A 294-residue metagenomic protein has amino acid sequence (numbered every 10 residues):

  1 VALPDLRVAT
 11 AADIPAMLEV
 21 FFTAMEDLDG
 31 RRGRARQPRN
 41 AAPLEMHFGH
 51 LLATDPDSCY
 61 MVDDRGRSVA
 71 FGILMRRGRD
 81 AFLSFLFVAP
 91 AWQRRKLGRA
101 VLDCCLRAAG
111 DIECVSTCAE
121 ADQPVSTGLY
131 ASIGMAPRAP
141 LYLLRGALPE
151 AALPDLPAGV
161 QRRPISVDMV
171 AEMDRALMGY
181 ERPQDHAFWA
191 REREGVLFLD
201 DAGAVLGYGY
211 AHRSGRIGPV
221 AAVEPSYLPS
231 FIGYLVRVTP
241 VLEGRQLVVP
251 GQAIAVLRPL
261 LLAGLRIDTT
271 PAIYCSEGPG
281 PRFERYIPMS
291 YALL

Functional and structural regions predicted by a protein language model:
A11-G33, A151-P154, I165-A176, E284-Y291: A short, well-structured alpha-helix characteristic of acyl/acetyltransferase catalytic modules
M17, S132-G215, S226: Amide-forming acyltransferase catalytic core, primarily the GNAT-like/NAT-type and related acyltransferase folds
E19-C59, D63-S68, R175-V196: Active-site rim helix/loop that mediates acceptor-substrate recognition in acyltransferases
C59-M61, R67-M75, F82-F87, G203-G218: Conserved beta-strand in the GNAT
R79, S116-E120, A136-P149, I267-G278: Conserved catalytic-core motifs of GNAT/GCN5-like acyltransferases
A81-S84, A108-Q123, P240-G251, T270-P271: Conserved GNAT acetyl-CoA-binding A-motif
F85-V88, R94-A108, T127-S132, P225-V238 (+1 more regions): Conserved acetyl-CoA-binding loop-helix of GNAT-fold acetyltransferases
P271-L294: C-terminal functional modules
